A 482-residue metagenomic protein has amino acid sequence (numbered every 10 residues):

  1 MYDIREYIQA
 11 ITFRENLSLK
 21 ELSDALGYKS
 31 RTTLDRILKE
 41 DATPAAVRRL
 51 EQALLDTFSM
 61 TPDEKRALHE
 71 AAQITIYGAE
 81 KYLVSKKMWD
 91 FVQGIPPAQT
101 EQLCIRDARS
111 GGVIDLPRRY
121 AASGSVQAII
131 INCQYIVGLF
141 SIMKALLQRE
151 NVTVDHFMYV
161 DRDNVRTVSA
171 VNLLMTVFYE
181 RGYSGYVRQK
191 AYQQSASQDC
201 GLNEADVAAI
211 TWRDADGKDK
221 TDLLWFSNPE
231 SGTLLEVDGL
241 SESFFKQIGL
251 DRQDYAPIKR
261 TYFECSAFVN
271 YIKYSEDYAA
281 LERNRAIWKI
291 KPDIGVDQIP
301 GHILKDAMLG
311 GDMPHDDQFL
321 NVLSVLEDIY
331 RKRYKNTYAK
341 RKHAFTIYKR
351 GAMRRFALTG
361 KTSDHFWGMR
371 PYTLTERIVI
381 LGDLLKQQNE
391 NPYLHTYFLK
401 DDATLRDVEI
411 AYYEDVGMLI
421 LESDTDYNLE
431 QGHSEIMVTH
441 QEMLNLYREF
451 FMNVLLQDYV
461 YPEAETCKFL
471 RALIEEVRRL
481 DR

Functional and structural regions predicted by a protein language model:
M1, R48-Q99: Short amphipathic recognition helices of helix-turn-helix/homeodomain-type DNA-binding modules
M1-L19, D24-A25: A short, Lys/Arg-rich alpha-helix, primarily the initiator
L19, R31, V47, E51: Helix-turn-helix DNA-binding elements, focusing on the entry/boundary residues of the two helices that contact DNA
E21, T32-T33, E64-A67: Residues in the helix-turn-helix
G27-A45, L55, E70-A71: Recognition helix of helix-turn-helix/homeodomain-like DNA-binding domains that insert into the DNA major groove
E101-R106: Dynamic helix-loop-helix/coil hinge segments at AAA+ ATPase domain boundaries and subdomain interfaces
D107-N453, Y459-V460: Hydrophobic protein-protein interaction segments
E463-R482: Long, C-terminal catalytic modules of enzymes
